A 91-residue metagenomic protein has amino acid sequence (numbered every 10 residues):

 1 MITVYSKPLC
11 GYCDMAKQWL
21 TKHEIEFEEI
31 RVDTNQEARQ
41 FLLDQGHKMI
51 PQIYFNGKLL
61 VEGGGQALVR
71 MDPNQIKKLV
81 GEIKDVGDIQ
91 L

Functional and structural regions predicted by a protein language model:
M1-I25: Local sequence-structure signature of Cys/Sec-based thiol-disulfide redox active-site neighborhoods
M15, W19, D44, A67-V69 (+1 more regions): Non-catalytic interaction surface on structured domains
E28: Conserved beta-strand positions in the Rossmann-like core of class I SAM-dependent methyltransferases
T34-N35, D72: Acidic/polar helix N-cap motif
E37-F41: Short acidic active-site motifs
Q45-Y54: Structural micro-motif
F55-Q90: Non-catalytic, surface beta->alpha helical segment in thiol-disulfide oxidoreductase systems
